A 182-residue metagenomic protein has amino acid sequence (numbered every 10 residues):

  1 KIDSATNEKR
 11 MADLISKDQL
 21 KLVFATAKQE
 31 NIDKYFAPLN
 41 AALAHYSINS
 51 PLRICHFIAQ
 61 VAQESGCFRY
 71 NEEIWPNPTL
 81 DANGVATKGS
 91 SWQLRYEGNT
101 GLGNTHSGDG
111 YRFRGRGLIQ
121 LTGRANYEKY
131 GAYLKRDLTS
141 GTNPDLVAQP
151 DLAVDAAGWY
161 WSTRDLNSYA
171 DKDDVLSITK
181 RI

Functional and structural regions predicted by a protein language model:
K1-R10: Short, Lys/Arg-enriched N-terminal segments with co-localized hydrophobic residues within the first ~10-30 amino acids
R10-N31, P38, A62-Y160: Peptidoglycan-targeting cell-wall enzymes and recognition modules
L22-C55, I182: N-terminal carbohydrate-binding/catalytic regions of secreted carbohydrate-active enzymes
N40, I58, A157-G158, T179: Non-transmembrane alpha-helical segments in soluble domains of secreted/periplasmic/extracellular proteins
A44-N49, T139-A148, A170-D173: Short, mixed-charge amphipathic alpha-helical segments
P51-S65: Active-site-adjacent structural elements in enzyme catalytic domains
V61-E64, A170-I182: Acidic helix/loop microenvironments that form the catalytic cleft of cell-wall polysaccharide enzymes
L152-V154, T163-A170: Proteins synthesized as precursors that undergo proteolytic processing into mature forms
